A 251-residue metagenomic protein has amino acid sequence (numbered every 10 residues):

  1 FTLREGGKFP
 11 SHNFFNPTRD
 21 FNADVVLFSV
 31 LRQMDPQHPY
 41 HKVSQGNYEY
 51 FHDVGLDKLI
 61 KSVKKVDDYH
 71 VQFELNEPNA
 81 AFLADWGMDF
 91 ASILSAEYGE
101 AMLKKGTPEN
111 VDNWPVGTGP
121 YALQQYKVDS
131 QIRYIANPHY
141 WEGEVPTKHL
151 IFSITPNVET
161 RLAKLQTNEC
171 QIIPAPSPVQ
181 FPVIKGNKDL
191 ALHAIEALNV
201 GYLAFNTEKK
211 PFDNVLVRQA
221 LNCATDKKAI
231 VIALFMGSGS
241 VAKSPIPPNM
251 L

Functional and structural regions predicted by a protein language model:
T2-G6, D20-L27, M34-D35, P39-E100: Surface-exposed binding/hinge segments that line and control ligand-binding clefts or catalytic entry sites
R4, V116, I151-A163, A175-V179: Short helix-initiation/N-cap motifs at beta->coil->alpha
K8-P10, Y140-G143, E208-V217: Short helix-loop capping/hinge motifs at secondary-structure junctions, enriched in acidic/polar residues
H12-F14, E159-E169, G186-N187, V215-L216: Short helices/loops that flank or line small-molecule/ion binding pockets
V26, Y69-V71, Q166-A175: Alpha-to-beta junction loops
V26-V30, F73, L150, V217-I230: Bilobed periplasmic-binding protein/Venus flytrap-like ligand-binding cleft at the lobe interface of extracytoplasmic
D57-K58, D68-H70, E74-V145, H149 (+1 more regions): Gly/Pro-rich hinge or "lid" segments in bacterial periplasmic/extracellular proteins
W86, P174-L251: Local pocket/hinge segments that shape ligand/substrate recognition
